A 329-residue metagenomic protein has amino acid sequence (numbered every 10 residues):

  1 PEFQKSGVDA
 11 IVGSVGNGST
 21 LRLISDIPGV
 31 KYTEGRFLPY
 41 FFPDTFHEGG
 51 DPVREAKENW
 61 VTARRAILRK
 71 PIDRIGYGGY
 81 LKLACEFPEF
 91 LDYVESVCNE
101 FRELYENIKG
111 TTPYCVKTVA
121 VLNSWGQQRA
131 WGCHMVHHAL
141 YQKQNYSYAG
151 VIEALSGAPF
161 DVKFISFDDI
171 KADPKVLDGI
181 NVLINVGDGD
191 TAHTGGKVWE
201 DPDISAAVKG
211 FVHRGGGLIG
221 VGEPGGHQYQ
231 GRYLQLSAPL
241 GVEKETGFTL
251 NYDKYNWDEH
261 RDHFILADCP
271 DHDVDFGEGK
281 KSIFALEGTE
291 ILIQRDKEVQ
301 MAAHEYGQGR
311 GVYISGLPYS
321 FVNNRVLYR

Functional and structural regions predicted by a protein language model:
P1-Y80, S156, D161: Catalytic-core regions of glycoside hydrolase
D9-G13, P174-K197: Short, well-ordered secondary-structure micro-motifs within conserved domains or adaptor modules
G29-K31, R214-G217, G309: A short helix->loop->beta-strand "cap" motif at the edges of active sites that frequently abuts
D44-E55, Q128-K143, T191-P202, Y229-Q235 (+1 more regions): Short, flexible/disordered intra-domain loops and linkers
R64, R69-K70, F87, D92-I180: Aromatic-Pro/Gly-enriched surface loop or interdomain linker that acts as a lid/target-recognition segment
T118, N123-L140, Q144, A192 (+2 more regions): Carbohydrate-binding surface patches
G195-D271: A glycine-rich, often tryptophan-bearing local segment used as a flexible ligand/cofactor-contacting loop or short
T249-R325: Catalytic beta-strand/loop cores that center a nucleophilic Ser/Cys/Thr and support acyl-enzyme chemistry
